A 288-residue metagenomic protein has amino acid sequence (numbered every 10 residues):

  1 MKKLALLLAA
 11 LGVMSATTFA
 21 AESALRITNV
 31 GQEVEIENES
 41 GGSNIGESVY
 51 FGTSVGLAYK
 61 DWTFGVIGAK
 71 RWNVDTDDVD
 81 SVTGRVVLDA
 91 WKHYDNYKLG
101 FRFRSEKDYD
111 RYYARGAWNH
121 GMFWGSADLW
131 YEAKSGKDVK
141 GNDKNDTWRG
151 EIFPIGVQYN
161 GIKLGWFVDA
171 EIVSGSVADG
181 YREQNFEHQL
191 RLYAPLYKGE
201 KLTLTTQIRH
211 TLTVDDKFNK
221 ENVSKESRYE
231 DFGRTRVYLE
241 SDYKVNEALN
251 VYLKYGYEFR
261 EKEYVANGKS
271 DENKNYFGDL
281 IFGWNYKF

Functional and structural regions predicted by a protein language model:
A20-D77: Short glycine/proline- and aromatic-enriched beta-strand/turn motifs that initiate or cap beta-hairpins
E33-E39, I67-N73, R102-E106, D128-G136 (+5 more regions): Outer-membrane beta-barrel pore domains and translocons
E39-G41, K137-K144, S174-Y181, K220-R228 (+1 more regions): Extracellular loop and loop/strand-boundary signature of outer-membrane beta-barrel proteins
F51-Y59, V86-K92, A114-H120, G150-Y159 (+5 more regions): Residues on the lipid-exposed face of transmembrane beta-strands in outer-membrane beta-barrel proteins
D61-V66, H93-L99, G121-L129, Q158-V168 (+4 more regions): Repeated loop/turn-to-beta-strand initiation elements of outer-membrane beta-barrel proteins
A69-E183: Outer-membrane pore/translocation modules
L99, R191-D271: Outer membrane beta-barrel transmembrane domains
E272-F288: Outer-membrane beta-barrel "beta-signal"
